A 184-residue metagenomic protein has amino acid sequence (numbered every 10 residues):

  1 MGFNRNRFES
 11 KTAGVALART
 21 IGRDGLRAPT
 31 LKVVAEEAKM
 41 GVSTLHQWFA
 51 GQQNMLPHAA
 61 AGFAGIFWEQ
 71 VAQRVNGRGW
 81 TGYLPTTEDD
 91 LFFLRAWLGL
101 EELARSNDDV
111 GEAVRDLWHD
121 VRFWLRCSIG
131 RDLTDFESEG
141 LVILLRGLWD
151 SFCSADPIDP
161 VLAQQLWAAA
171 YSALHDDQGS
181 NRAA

Functional and structural regions predicted by a protein language model:
G2-T12: Short, Lys/Arg-enriched anionic-surface-contact patches
T12, A16-N54, H58: Helix-turn-helix
A50-N54, H58, E88, R105 (+2 more regions): Residues in soluble alpha-helical coiled-coils and helical-bundle/repeat scaffolds
A61-F67: Short, basic, alpha-helical segments at the C-terminal edge of helix-turn-helix-like DNA-binding modules
W68-L94, E137-L141: Hydrophobic alpha-helical connector segments
Y83-L84, W97-E101, L141, L145-L148: Short alpha-helical scaffolding segments that buttress acidic/His motifs in well-ordered protein cores
E88-L98, R105-E139: Amphipathic alpha-helical packing segments from all-alpha helical-bundle domains
G111-R115, G130-A184: Hydrophobic/aromatic-rich alpha-helical bundle segments in the mid-to-C-terminal region
